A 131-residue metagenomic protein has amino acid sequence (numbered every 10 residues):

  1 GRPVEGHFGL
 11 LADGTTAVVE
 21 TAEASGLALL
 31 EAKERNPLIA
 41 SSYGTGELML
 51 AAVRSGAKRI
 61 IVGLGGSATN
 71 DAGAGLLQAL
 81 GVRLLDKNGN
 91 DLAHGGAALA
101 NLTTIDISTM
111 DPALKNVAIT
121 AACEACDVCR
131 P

Functional and structural regions predicted by a protein language model:
G1-L64, A68-P131: N-terminal loops that bind phosphate or other acidic moieties and the adjacent beta-alpha structural core
